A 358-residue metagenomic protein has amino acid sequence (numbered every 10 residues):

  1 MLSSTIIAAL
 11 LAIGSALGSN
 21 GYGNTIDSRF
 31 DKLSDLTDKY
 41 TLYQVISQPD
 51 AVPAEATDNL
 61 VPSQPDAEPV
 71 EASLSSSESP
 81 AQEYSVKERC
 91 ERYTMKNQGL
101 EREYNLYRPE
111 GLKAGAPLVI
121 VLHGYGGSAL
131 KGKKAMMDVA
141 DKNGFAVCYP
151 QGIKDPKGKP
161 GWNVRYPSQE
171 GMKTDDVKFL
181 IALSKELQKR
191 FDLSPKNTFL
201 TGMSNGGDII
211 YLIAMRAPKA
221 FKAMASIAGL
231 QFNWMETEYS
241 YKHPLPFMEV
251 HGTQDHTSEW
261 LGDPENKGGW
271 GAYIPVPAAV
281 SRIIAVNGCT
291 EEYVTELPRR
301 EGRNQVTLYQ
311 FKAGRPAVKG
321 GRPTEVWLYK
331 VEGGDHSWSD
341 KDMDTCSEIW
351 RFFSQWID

Functional and structural regions predicted by a protein language model:
T5, I13-P53, T57-L60, Q64-P69 (+11 more regions): A domain-start/cap signature at the N-terminus of enzymes
L112-G158, F221, N233-W234, T257-E259 (+1 more regions): Short substrate-entry loop that stabilizes the transition state in hydrolases
Q151-D175: Cap/lid segment of the alpha/beta-hydrolase catalytic domain
Q169-F191, L212: Alpha/beta-hydrolase active-site loop
K242-F247, R322-V326: Short, proline-enriched alpha-helix->beta-strand connector loops that line the catalytic pocket of alpha/beta-hydrolase
E249-H251: Short beta-strand/loop motif that positions the catalytic acidic residue of the alpha/beta-hydrolase fold
T253-Y293: Accessory cap/linker subdomain of secreted extracellular hydrolases
D344-D358: Catalytic active-site module of serine/aspartate enzymes centered on a nucleophile-bearing elbow/loop
